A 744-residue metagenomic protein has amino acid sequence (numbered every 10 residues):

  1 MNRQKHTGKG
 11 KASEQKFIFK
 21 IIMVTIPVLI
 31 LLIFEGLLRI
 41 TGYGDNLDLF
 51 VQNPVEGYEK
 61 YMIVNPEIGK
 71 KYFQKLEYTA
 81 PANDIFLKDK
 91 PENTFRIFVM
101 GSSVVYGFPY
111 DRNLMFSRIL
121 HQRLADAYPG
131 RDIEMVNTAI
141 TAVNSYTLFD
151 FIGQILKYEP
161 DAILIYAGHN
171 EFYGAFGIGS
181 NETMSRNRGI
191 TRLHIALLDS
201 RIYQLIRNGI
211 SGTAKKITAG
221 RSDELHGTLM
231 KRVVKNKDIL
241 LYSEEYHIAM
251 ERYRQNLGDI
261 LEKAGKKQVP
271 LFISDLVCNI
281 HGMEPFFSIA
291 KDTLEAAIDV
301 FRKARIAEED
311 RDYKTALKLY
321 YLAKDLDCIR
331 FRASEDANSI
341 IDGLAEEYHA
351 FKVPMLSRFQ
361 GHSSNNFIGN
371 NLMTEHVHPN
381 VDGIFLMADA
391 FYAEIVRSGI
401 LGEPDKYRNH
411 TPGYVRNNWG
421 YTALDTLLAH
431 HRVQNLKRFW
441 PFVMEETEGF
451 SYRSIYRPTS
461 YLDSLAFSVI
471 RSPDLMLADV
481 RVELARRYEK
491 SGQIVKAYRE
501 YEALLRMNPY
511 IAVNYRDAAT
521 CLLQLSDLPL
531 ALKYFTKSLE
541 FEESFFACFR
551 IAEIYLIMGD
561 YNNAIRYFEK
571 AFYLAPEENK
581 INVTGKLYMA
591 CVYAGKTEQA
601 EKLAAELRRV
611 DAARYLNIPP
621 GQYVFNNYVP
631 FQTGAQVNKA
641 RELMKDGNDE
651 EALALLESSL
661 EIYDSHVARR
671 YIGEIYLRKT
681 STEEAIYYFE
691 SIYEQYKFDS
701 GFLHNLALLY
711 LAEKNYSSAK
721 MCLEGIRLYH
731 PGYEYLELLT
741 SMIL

Functional and structural regions predicted by a protein language model:
Y43-Y128, H362: Membrane/wall-proximal cationic-aromatic binding patches
L114, H169-G343, M355-N370, A393 (+2 more regions): Serine-dependent acyl-ester chemistry module
I298, D479, V513, F546 (+6 more regions): Start-of-helix register in tetratricopeptide repeats
E483, D517, R550, K586 (+5 more regions): Canonical tetratricopeptide repeat
